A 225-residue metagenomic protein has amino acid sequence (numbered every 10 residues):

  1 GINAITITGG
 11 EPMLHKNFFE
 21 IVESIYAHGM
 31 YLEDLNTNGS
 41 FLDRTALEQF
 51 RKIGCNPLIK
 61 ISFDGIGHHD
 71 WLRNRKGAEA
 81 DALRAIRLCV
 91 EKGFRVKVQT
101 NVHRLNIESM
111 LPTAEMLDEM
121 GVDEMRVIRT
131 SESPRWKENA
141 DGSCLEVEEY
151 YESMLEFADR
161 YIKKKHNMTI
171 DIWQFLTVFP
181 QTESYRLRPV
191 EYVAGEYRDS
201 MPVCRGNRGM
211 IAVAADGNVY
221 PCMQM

Functional and structural regions predicted by a protein language model:
G1-E11, H15-E146: Radical SAM/AdoMet-radical enzyme domain recognition
S133-M225: A C-terminal junction/extension of Radical SAM enzymes
